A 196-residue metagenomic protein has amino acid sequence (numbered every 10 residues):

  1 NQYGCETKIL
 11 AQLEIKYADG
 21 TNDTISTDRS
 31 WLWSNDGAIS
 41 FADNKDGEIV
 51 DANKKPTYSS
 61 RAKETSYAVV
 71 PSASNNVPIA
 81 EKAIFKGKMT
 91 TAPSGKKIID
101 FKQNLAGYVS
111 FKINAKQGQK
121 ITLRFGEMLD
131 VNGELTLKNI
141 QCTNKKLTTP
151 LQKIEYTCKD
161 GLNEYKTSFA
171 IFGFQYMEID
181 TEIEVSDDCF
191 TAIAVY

Functional and structural regions predicted by a protein language model:
N1-Y196: Extracellular/oxidizing-compartment recognition motifs
